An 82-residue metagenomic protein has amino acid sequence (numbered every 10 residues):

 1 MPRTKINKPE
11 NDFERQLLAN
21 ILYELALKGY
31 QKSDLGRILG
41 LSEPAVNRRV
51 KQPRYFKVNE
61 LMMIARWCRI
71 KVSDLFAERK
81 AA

Functional and structural regions predicted by a protein language model:
P2-G29: A short, Lys/Arg-rich alpha-helix, primarily the initiator
L27, I38, W67: Residues within the alpha-helical elements of helix-turn-helix
Y30, F56-N59: Residue-level signal for the short linker/turn that defines the boundary of a DNA-recognition helix
D34, A45, D74: Residues in the helix-turn-helix
L35-G36, I64: Short alpha-helical "recognition helix" segments of helix-turn-helix
G40-Y55: Recognition helix of helix-turn-helix/homeodomain-like DNA-binding domains that insert into the DNA major groove
N59-D74: DNA major-groove recognition helix of helix-turn-helix/homeodomain DNA-binding modules
